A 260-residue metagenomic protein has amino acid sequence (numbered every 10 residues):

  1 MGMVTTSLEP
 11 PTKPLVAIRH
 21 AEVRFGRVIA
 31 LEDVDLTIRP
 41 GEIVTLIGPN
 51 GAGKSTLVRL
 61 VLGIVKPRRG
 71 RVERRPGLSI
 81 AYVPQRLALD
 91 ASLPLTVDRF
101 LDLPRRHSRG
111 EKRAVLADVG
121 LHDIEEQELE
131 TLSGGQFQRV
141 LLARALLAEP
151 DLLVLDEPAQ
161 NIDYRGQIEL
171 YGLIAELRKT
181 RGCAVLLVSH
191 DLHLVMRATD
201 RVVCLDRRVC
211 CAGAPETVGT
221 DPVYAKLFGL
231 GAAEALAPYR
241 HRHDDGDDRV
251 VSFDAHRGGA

Functional and structural regions predicted by a protein language model:
R109-I124: Conserved ABC ATPase "signature" region
E128-L132, Q136: Conserved ABC ATPase signature
E149: Conserved catalytic motifs of ABC-family nucleotide-binding domains
L153-E157: Catalytic Walker B motif of ABC-type/P-loop ATPase nucleotide-binding domains
S189-H190: H-loop/switch region of ABC-family ATPase nucleotide-binding domains
V202-A214: H-loop (His-switch) and adjacent beta-strand-loop-beta switch element of ABC-type ATPase nucleotide-binding domains
T220, L227-A260: ABC ATPase nucleotide-binding domains
